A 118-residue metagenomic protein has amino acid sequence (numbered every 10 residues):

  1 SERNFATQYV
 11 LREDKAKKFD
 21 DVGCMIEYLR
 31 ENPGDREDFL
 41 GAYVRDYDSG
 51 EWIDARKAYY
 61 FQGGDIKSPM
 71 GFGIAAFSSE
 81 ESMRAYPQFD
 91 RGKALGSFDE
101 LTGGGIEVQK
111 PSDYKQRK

Functional and structural regions predicted by a protein language model:
S1-E37: N-terminal secretory signal peptides
V10-E13, D46-D48, G63-D65: Short acidic, glycine-rich loop/turn motifs
A16-K18, G50-A55, G104-K110: Short, solvent-exposed polar/charged micro-motifs at secondary-structure junctions
V22-F61: Mid-chain, structured segments of secreted extracytoplasmic proteins
P33-D35, A42-R45, I66-M70, R84-Q88 (+1 more regions): Glycine-rich loops and low-complexity Gly/Arg-rich segments that provide flexible linkers or classic glycine-based
W52-R91: Surface-exposed, polar helix/loop patches in the mature regions of secreted/periplasmic/lumenal proteins that form
S78-K118: C-terminal partner/receptor-binding element of secreted or periplasmic proteins
